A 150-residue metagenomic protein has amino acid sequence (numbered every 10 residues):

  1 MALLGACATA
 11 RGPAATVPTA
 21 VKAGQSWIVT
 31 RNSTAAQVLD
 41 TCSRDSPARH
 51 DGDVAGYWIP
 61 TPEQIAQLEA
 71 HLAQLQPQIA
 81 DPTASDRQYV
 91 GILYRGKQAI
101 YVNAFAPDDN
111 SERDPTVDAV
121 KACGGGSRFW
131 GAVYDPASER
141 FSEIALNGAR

Functional and structural regions predicted by a protein language model:
L4-A6: C-terminal motif of bacterial Sec signal peptides marking the signal peptidase cleavage site
A8-A10: Bacterial signal peptide processing site
G12-E63: N-terminal export/targeting and maturation segments
R31, A104, L146-G148: Surface-exposed beta-strand edges and flanking loops
Q37, D45, D51-D53, P62-E69 (+4 more regions): Glutamate identity and glutamate-enriched acidic tracts
L68-F129, V133: Functional cores of ribonucleases/endoribonucleases
G125-R150: C-terminal partner/receptor-binding element of secreted or periplasmic proteins
